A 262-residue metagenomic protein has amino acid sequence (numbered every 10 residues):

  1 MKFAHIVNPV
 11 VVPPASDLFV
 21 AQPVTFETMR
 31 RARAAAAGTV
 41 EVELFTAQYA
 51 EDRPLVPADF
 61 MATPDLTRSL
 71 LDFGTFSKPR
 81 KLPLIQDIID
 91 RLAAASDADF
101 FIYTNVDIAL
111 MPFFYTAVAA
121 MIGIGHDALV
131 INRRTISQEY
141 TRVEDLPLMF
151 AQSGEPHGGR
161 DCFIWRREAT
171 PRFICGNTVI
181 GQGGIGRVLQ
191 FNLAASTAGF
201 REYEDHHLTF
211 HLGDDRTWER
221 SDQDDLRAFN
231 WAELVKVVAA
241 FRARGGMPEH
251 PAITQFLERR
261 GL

Functional and structural regions predicted by a protein language model:
M1-T28, A35-V42, P54, G176-L262: C-terminal catalytic/acceptor-binding lobe
F3-V12, A47-A50, P64-D72, I131-R134 (+3 more regions): Short loop/turn segments at strand-loop or loop-helix junctions that form parts of catalytic or ligand-binding pockets
V10-D17, E51-D52, D107-M111, T135-S137: Short acidic, S/G/P-rich loop/turn micro-motifs used as interaction or catalytic elements
V12-S16, F73-P79, I102-Y103, C175-N177: Surface-exposed cleft-lining segments at the edges of enzyme active sites
R30-E43, F60-R68, G123-I131, A194-E202: Structural alpha-beta junctions
V40, L44-D99: Active-site-proximal specificity loops/subdomain of glycosyltransferases
K78-K81, I88-A93, I108-F191, A195: Conserved catalytic core of nucleotide-sugar-dependent glycosyltransferases
A98-L110: Short beta-strand-to-loop acidic/aromatic patch adjacent to the donor-nucleotide binding site
